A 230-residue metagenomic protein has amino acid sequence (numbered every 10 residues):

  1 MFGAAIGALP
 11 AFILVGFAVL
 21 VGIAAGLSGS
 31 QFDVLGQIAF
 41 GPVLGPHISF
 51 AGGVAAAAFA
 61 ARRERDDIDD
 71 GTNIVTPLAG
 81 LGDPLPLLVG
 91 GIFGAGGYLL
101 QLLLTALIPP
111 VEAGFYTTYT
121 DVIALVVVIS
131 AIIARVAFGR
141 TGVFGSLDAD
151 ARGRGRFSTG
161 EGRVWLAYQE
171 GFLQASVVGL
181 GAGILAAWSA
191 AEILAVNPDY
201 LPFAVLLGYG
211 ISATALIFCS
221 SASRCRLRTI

Functional and structural regions predicted by a protein language model:
M1-V43: N-terminal signal-anchor module of multipass membrane proteins
F2-V15, A61-E64, L216-T229: Membrane-helix interface "capping/anchor" motifs
G22-D33, I38, A57-A58, F93-L107 (+1 more regions): Hydrophobic alpha-helical transmembrane segments and adjacent interfacial helices in integral membrane proteins
A24-V34, I133-T141, I217: Juxtamembrane membrane-interface segments at transmembrane alpha-helix termini
F40-G53, Y116-R135, L201-G208: Alpha-helical transmembrane segments
E64-G142, D148: Membrane-interface helix-loop-helix junctions at boundaries between adjacent transmembrane segments
G80-L88, T118, G153-S189, D199-Y200: Membrane-water interface at loop-to-transmembrane-helix junctions
V178-I230: Transmembrane helical segments that form the transport core of multi-pass membrane transport proteins
